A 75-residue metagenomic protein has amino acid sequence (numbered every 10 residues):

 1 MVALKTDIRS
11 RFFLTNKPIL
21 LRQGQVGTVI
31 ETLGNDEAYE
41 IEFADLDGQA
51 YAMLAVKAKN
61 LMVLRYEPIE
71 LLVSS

Functional and structural regions predicted by a protein language model:
M1-E67: Basic/aromatic-rich interaction segments and small domains that mediate binding to polyanionic partners
Y66-S75: Long, low-complexity intrinsically disordered regions
